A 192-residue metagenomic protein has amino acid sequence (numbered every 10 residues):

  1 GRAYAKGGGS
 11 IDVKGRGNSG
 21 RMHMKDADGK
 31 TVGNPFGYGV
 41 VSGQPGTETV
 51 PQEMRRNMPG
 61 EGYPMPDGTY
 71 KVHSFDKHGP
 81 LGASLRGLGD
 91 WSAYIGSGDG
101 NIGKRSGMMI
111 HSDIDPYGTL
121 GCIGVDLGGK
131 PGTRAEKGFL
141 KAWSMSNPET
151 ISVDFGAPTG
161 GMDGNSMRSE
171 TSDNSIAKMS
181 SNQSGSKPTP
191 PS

Functional and structural regions predicted by a protein language model:
G1-G8, S181, K187-S192: Secretion-targeting segments and adjacent low-complexity export tracts
G1-M108: Gly/Pro-biased beta-strand-loop elements
D76-P188: Exported/periplasmic cell-wall-interacting domains
